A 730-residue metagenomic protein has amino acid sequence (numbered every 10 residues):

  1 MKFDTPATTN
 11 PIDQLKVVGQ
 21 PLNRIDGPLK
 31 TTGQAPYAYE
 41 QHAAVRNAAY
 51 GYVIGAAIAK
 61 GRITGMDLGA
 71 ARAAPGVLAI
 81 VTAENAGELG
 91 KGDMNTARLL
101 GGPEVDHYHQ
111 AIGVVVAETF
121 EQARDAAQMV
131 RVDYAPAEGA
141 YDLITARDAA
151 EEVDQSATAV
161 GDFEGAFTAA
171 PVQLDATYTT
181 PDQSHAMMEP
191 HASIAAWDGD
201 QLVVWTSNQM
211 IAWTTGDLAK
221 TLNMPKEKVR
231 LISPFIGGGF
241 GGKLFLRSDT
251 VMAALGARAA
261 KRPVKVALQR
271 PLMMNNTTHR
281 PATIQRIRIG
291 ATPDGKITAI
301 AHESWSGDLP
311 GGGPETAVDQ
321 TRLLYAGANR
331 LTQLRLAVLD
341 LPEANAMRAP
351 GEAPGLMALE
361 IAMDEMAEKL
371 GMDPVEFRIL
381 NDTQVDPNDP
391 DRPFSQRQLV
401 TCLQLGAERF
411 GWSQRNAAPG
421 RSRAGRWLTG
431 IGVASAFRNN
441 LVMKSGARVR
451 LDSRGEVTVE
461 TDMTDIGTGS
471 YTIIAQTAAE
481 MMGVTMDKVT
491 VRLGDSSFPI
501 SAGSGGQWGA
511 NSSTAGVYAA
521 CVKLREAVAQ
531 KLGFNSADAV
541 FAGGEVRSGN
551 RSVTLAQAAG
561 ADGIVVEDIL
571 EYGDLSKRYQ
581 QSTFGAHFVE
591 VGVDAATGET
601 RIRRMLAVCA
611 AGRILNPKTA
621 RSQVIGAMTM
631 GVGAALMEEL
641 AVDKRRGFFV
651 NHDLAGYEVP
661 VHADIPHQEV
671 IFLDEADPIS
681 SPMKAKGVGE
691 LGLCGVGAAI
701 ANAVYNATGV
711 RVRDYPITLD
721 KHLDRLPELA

Functional and structural regions predicted by a protein language model:
M1-Q155, Q173-A176, D249, A259: Flexible, low-hydrophobicity surface segments
Q20, I25-G33, S156-S193, G199 (+4 more regions): Glycine-rich loop/linker segments at domain edges
A83-E84, N223-R230, R258-V266, P293 (+4 more regions): C-terminal catalytic domains of large/alpha subunits in multi-subunit enzymes
G90-M94, A126-M129, T215-D217, F240-L246 (+10 more regions): Short acidic, glycine/serine/threonine-rich loops at helix termini
R98, R147-L222, D382-E456, V650-F672: Helix-loop-helix junctions that connect adjacent transmembrane helices in secondary transporters/permeases, recognized
A111, E118-T119, R262-D308, Y518-E545: Phosphate/diphosphate-binding loops
R230, F235, G239-K261, K265-L268 (+1 more regions): Thiamine diphosphate
